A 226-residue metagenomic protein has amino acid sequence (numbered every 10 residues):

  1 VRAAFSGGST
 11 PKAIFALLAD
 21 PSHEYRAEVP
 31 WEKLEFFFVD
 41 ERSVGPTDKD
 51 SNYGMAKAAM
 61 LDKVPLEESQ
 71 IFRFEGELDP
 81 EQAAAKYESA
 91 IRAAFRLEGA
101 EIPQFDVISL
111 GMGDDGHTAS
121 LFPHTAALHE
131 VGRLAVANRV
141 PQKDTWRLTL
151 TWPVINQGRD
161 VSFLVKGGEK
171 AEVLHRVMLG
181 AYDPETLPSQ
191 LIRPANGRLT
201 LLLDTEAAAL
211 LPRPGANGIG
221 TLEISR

Functional and structural regions predicted by a protein language model:
V1-R26: Glycine-rich N-terminal segment of FAD-binding domains in flavoprotein oxidoreductases, spanning the beta-loop-helix
F5-T10, L110-D114, K166: Glycine-rich beta-strand-to-loop/alpha-helix junction loops that act as flexible
L17-V29, G54, A58, P123-V131 (+1 more regions): A glycine- and small-aliphatic-rich helix-loop capping segment at beta-alpha/alpha-beta transitions that lines
Y25-E35, V64-L66, A127-L128, P153-G158 (+1 more regions): Short, conserved loop/helix-junction motifs that constitute active-site signature segments in enzyme catalytic cores
A27-D106, L222-S225: Ligand-binding beta-strand-loop-alpha-helix segment within the catalytic cores of soluble metabolic enzymes
A84-A85, T118-H124, V173-V177, R213-P214: A short secondary-structure junction signal
V107-P153: Class I SAM-dependent methyltransferase SAM-binding "motif I" and its flanking Rossmann-like core
R159-R226: ATP/nucleoside-binding phosphotransfer catalytic cores, i.e., glycine-rich phosphate-binding loops
